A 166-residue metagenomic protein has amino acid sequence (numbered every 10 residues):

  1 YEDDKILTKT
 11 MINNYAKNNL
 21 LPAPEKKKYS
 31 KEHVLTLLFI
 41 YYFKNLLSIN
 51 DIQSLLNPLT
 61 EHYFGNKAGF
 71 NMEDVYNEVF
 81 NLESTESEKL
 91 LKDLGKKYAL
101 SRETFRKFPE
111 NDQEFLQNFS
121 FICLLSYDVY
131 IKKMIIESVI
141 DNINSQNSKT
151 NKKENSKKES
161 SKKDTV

Functional and structural regions predicted by a protein language model:
Y1-H62: Basic helix-turn-helix/winged-helix DNA-binding cores and closely related short helical interaction motifs
H62-V166: Intrinsically disordered, low-complexity, charge-dense segments enriched in Lys/Arg and Glu/Asp interspersed
